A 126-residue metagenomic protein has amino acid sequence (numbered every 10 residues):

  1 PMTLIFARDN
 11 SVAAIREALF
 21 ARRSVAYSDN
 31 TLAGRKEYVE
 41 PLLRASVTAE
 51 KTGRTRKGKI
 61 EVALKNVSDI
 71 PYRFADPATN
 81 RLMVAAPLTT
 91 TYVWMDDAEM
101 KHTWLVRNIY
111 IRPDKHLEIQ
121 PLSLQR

Functional and structural regions predicted by a protein language model:
P1-R126: Charged catalytic cores and adjacent phosphate/nucleic-acid-binding surfaces used for phosphate/nucleic-acid chemistry
